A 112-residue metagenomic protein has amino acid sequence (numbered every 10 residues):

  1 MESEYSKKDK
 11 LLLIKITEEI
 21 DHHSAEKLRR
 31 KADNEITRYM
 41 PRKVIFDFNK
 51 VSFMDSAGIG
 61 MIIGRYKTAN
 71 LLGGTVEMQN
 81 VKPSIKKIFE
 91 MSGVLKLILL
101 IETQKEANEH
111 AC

Functional and structural regions predicted by a protein language model:
E2-R30, F48: STAS-typified acidic loop motif
E2-S3, T37, C112: Short leucine-rich amphipathic alpha-helices used at interfaces
E19, E90, E106: Acidic-residue sensor for enzyme active/binding pockets
H22-L97: Amphipathic alpha-helical interaction surfaces in cytosolic regulatory modules
V81, Q104-K105: Short, ordered loop/turn segments at secondary-structure junctions
L99-T103: Short acidic-hydrophobic, aromatic-tinged amphipathic segments that line or gate anion-handling sites
K105-C112: A charged, well-structured terminal subsegment
